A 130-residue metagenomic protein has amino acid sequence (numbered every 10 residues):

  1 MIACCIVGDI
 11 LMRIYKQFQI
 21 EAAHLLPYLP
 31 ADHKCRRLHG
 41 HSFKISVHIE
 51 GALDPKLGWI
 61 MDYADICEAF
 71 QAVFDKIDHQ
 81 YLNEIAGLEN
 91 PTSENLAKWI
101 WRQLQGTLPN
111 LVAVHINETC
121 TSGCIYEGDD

Functional and structural regions predicted by a protein language model:
C4-D130: Charge-rich, low-complexity N-terminal segments
